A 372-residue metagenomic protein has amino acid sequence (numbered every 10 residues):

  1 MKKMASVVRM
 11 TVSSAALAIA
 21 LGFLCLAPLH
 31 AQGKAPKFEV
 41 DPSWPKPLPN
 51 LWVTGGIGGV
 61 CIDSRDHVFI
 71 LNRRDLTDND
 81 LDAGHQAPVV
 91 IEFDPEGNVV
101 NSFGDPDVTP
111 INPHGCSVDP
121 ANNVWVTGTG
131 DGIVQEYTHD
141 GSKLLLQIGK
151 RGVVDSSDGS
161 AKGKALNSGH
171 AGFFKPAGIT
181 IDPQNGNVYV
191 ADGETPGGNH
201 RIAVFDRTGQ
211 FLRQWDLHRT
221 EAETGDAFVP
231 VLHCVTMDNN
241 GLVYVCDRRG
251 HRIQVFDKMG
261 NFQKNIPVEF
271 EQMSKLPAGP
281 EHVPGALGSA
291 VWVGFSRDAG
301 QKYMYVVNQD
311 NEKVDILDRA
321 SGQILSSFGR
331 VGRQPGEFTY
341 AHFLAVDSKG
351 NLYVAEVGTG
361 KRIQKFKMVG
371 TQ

Functional and structural regions predicted by a protein language model:
M1-V12: N-terminal secretory signal peptides that target proteins for export/translocation
K2, L21-C25, E194, A355: Helix-centric, low-specificity signal for extended rod-like, repetitive segments
T11-A27: Bacterial N-terminal signal peptides
H30-Q372: Eukaryotic scaffold repeat domains enriched in small/polar residues
